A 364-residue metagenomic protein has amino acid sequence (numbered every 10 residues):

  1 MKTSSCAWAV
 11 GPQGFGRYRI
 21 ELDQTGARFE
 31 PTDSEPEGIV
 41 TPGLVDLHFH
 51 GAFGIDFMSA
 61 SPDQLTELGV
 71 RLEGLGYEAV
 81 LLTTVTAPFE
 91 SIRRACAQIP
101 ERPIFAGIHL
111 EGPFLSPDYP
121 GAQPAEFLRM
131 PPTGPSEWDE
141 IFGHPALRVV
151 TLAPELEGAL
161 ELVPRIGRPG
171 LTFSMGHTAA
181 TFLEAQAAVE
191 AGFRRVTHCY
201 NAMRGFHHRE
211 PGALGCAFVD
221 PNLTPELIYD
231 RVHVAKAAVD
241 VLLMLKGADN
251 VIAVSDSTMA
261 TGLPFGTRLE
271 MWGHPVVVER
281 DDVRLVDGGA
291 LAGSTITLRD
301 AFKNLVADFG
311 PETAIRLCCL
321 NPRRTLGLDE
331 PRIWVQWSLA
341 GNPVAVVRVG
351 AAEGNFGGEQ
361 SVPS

Functional and structural regions predicted by a protein language model:
M1-W8, R28-P62, T66, V70: Replace "His-x-His-based motif
A7, H48, L72, L110 (+6 more regions): Divalent metal-coordination and catalytic microenvironments
G43-V45, S174, V251-V254: Residue-level marker for buried hydrophobic side chains located in beta-strands that build the well-ordered beta-sheet
H50, T66-A95, I104-S116, H144-E155 (+5 more regions): Divalent metal-dependent hydrolysis catalytic cores, especially in the metallo-beta-lactamase
S61-Q64, A95, P132, H208-L214: Charged helix-capping and loop-helix junction motifs
L110-G112, P117-P135, D139-G212: Divalent metal-binding pocket/active-site signature
E184-T313, C318, L328-D329, G350-A352: Active-site-adjacent C-terminal substructures of enzyme catalytic domains
R324, D329-S364: C-terminal cap of metal-dependent C-N hydrolases
